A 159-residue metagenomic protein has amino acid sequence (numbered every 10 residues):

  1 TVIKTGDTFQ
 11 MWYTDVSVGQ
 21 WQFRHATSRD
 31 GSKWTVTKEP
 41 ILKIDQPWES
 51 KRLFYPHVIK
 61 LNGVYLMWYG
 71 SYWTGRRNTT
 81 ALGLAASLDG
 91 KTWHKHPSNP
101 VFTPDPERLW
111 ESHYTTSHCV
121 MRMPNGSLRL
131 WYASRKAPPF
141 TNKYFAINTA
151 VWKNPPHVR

Functional and structural regions predicted by a protein language model:
T1-R159: Carbohydrate-active catalytic/glycan-binding domains of CAZyme proteins, especially the secreted or lumenal ectodomains
